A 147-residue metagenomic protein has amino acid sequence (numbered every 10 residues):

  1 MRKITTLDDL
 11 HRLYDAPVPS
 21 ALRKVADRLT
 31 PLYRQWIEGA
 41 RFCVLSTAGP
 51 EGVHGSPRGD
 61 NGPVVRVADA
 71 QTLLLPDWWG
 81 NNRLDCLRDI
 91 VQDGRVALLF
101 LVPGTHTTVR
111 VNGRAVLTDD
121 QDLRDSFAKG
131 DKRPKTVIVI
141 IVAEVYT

Functional and structural regions predicted by a protein language model:
M1-T147: Binding-site signature for planar aromatic cofactors or substrates
